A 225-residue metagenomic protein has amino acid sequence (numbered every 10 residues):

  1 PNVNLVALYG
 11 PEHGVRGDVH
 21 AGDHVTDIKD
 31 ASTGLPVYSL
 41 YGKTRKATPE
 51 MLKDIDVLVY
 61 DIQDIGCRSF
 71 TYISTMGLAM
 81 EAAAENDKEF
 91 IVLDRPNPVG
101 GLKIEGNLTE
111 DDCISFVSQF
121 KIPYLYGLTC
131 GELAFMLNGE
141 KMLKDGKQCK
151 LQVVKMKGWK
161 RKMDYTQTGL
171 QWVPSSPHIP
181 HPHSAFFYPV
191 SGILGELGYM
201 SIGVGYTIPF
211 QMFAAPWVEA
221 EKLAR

Functional and structural regions predicted by a protein language model:
N2-V3, A83-E89: A short helix->loop->beta-strand "cap" motif at the edges of active sites that frequently abuts
N4-E12, L93: Short internal beta-strands
G17-H20, I91-C113: Glycine-rich, charge-decorated loop segments at or immediately adjacent to ligand/cofactor-binding or catalytic sites
T26-D54, C67: Glycine-rich oxoanion-binding loops at beta->alpha junctions
D56-I65, I91-L93: Short acidic catalytic loops
D64-M76: Glycine/threonine-rich flexible loop motifs
E110-C130: Acidic, His- and aromatic-enriched active-site or binding-groove loops in soluble protein domains that engage sugars
W159-R225: Glycine-rich, aromatic-lined ligand/substrate-binding cores of catalytic and carbohydrate-binding domains
